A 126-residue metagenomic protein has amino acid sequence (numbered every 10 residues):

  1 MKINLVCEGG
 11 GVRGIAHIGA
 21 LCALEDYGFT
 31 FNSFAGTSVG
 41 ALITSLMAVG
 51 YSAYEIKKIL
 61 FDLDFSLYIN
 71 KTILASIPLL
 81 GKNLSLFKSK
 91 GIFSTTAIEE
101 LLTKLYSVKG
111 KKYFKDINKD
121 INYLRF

Functional and structural regions predicted by a protein language model:
M1-T37, S45-F126: Patatin-like phospholipase
